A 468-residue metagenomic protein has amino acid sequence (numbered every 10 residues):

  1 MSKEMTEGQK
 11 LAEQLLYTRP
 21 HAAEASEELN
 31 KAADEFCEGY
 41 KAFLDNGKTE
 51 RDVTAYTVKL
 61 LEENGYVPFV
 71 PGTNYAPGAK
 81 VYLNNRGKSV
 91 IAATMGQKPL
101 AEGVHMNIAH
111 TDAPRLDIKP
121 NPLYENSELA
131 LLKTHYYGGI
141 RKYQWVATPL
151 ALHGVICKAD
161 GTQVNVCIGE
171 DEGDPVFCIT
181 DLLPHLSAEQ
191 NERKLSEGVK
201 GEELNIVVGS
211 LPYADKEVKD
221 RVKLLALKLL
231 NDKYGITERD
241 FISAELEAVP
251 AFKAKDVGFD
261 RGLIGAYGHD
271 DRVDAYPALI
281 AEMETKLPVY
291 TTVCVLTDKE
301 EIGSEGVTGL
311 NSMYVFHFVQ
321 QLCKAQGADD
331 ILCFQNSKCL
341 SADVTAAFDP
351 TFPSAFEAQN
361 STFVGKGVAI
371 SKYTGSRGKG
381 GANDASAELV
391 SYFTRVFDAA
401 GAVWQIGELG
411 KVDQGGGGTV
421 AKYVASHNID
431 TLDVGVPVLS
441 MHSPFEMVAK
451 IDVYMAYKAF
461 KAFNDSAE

Functional and structural regions predicted by a protein language model:
M1-E468: N-terminal hydrophobic/helix-forming segments and targeting peptides
